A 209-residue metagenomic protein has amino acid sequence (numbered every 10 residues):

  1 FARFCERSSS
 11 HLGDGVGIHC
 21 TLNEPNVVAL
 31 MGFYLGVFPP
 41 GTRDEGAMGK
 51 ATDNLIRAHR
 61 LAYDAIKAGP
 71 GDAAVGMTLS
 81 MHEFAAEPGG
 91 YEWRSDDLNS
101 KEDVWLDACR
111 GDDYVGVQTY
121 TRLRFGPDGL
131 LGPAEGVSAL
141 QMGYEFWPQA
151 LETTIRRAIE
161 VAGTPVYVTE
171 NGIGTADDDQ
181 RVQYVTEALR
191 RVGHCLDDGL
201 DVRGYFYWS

Functional and structural regions predicted by a protein language model:
F1-S209: Non-catalytic scaffold segments within catalytic domains of secreted glycoside hydrolases
